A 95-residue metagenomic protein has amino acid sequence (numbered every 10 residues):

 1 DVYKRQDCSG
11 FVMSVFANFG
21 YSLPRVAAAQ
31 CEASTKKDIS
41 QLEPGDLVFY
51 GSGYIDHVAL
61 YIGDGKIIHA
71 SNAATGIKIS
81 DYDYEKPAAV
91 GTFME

Functional and structural regions predicted by a protein language model:
V2-Y3: Short, small-residue-biased leader/transition segments that mark boundaries at the very start of proteins
S9-M13, L42: Extracytoplasmic/secreted envelope proteins and their assembly/folding machinery, especially bacterial periplasmic
M13-A17, I62: Short, conserved beta-strand element in jelly-roll/cupin
A17-L23: Bacterial peptidoglycan biogenesis and beta-lactam-recognition machinery
Y21, A28-I39, S52-D56, I62-E95: Aromatic- and glycine-rich peptidoglycan recognition patches
G45-D46: Loop/turn positions that initiate beta-strands
